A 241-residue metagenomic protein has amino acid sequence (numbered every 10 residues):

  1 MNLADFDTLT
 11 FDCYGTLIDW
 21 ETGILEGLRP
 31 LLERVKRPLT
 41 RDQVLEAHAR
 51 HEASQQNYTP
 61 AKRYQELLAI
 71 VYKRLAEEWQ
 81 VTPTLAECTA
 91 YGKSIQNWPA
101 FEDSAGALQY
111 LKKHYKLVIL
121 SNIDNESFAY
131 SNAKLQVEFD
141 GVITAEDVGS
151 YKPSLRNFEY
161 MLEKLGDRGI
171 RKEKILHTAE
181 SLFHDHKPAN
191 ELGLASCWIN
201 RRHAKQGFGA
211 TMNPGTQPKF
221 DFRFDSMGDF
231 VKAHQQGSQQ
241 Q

Functional and structural regions predicted by a protein language model:
M1-F6, R37, P83, Q109 (+1 more regions): Asp-based, Mg2+/Mn2+-dependent phosphohydrolase catalytic module
N2-E102, K113: N-terminal helical cap/lid subdomain that shapes the substrate entry/recognition surface in HAD-like hydrolases
S104-A107: Alpha-helical packing segments of well-folded alpha/beta enzyme cores
